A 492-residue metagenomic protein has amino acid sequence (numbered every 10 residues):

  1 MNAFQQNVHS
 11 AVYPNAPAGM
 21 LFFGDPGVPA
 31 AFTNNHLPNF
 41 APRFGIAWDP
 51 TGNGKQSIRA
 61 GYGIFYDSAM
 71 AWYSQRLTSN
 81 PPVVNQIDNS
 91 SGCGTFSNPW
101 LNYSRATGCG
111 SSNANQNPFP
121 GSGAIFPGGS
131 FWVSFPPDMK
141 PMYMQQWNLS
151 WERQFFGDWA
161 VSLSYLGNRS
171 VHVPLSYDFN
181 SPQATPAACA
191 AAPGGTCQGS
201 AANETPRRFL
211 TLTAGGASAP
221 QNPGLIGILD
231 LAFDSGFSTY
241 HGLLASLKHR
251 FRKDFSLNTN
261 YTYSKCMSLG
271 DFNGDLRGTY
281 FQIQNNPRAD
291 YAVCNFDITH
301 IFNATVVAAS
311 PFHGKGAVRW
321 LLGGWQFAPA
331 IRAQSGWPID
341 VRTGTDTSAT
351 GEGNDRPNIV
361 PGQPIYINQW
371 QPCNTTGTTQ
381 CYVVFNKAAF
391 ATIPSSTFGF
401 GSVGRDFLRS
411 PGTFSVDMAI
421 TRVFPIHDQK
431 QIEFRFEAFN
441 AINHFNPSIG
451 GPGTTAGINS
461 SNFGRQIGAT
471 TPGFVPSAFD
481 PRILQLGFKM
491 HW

Functional and structural regions predicted by a protein language model:
M1-T51, D275-G278: Signature of Gram-negative outer-membrane beta-barrel scaffolds
N2-Q6, S10-N15, S97, A187-T196: Polar/charged alpha-helical tracts
P14, T51-N53, A232, P394: Generic hydrophobic-segment detector
F32-A71, Y143-Q145, R153-D158, V293-G314: Repeat-solenoid scaffold signature
K55-C93, V171-Y177, F327-W337: Surface-exposed extracellular loop regions of Gram-negative outer-membrane beta-barrel proteins, predominantly
T95-R105: Aromatic (Trp/Tyr) and acidic
A106-S112: Short, surface-exposed loop or secondary-structure junction motifs that flank catalytic or metal-binding residues
S112-W492: Short, solvent-exposed micro-motifs at the edges of structured domains
